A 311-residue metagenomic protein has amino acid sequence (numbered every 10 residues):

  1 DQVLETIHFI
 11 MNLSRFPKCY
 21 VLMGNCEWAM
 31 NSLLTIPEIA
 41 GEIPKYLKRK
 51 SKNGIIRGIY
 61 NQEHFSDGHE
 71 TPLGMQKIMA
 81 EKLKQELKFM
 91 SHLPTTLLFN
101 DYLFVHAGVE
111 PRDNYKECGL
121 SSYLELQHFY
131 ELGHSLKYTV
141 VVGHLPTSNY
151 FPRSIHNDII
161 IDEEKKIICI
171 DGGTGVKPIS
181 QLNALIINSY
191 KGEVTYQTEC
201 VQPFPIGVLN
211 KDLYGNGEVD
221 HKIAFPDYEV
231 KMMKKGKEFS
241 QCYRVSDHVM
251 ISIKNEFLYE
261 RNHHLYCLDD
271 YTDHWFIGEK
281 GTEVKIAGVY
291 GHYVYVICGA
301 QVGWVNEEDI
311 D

Functional and structural regions predicted by a protein language model:
D1-P94: Active-site neighborhood of divalent metal-dependent phosphoester bond hydrolases
S66-I167, T174-P178, E199-C200, E238: Acidic, His/Gly-enriched loop-helix segments that form or flank divalent-metal centers in metallo-dependent hydrolases
L98-F99, E163, I187-S189, M232-K235 (+1 more regions): Generic beta-strand structural signal
E163-E218: Binuclear metal-dependent phosphoesterase catalytic core
E199-N210, M250-L265: Short, basic/aromatic beta-hairpin or loop at an interaction surface
K211-P226, R261-G288: SH3/SH3-like (including bacterial SH3b) beta-barrel domains that bind proline-rich motifs or cell-wall ligands
I223-I253, I277-D311: SH3/SH3-like beta-barrel superfamily modules
